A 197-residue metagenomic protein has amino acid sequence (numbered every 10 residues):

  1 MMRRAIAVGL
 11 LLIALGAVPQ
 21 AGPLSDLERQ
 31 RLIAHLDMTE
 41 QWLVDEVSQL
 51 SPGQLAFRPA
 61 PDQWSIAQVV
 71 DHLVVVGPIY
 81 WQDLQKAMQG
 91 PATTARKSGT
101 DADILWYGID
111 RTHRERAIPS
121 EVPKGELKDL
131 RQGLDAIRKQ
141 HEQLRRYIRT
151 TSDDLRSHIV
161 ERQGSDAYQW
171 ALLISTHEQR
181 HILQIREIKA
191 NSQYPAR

Functional and structural regions predicted by a protein language model:
M1-M2: N-terminal secretory signal peptides that target proteins for export/translocation
A5-G16: Bacterial N-terminal signal peptides
L15, E46-G53, R111-S120, T150-H158: Short alpha-helical hairpin
V18-R31, Q82-K139, R162, N191-R197: Short, helix-capping/interhelical loops that line the mouth of catalytic, cofactor-, or ligand-binding pockets
E28-V75: N-terminal secretory signal peptides
Q30-I33, D37, V70, V74 (+3 more regions): Short amphipathic alpha-helical segments with heptad-repeat character
W42, E46, Q140-Q143, Y147: Solvent-exposed, charged/polar functional surfaces in cytosolic regulatory/catalytic domains
F57-W106, R146, T150-R197: Short, contiguous alpha-helical
